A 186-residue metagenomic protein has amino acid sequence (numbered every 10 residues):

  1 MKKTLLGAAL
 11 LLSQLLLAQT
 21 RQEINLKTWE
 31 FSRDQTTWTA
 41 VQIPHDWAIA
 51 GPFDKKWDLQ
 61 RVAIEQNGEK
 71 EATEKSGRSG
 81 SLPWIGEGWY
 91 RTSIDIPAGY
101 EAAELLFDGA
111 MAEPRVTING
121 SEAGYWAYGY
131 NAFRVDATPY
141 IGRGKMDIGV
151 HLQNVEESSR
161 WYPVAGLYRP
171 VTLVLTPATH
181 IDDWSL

Functional and structural regions predicted by a protein language model:
M1-T4: Positively charged n-region of N-terminal signal peptides that target proteins for export
A8-A9, L175: A periodicity- and composition-biased signal for non-globular, repetitive helical segments
A9-A18: Hydrophobic h-region of N-terminal signal peptides that target proteins for export in Gram-negative bacteria
A18-T73, K145-Q153, T172-L173: Accessory carbohydrate-binding/adhesion or oligomerization-edge regions at the termini of glycan-active proteins
K27-S32, G80-D183: Accessory beta-strand-rich segments of carbohydrate-active enzymes
R61-I85, R91-T92: Mid-chain, structured segments of secreted extracytoplasmic proteins
L186: Active-site region of glycoside hydrolase catalytic domains
